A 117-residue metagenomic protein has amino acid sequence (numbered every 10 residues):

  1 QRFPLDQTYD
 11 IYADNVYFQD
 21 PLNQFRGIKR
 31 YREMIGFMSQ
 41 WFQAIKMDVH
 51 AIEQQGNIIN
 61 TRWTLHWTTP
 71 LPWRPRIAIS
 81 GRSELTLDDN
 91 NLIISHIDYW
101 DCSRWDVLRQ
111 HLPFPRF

Functional and structural regions predicted by a protein language model:
Q1-F117: C-terminal and inter-domain tail/linker signature
